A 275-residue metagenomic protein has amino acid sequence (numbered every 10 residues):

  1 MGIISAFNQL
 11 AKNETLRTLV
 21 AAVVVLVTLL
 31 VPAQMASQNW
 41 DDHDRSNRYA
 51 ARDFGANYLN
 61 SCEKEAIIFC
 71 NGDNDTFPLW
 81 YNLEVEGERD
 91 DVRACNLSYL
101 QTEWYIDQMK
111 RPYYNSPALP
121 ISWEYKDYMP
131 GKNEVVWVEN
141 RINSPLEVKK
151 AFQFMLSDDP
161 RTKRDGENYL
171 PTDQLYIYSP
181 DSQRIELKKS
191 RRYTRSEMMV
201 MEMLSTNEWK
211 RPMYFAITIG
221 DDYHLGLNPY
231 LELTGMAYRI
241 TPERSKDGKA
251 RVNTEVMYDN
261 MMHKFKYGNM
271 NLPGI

Functional and structural regions predicted by a protein language model:
M1-E65, W80-I275: ER/secretory pathway lumenal C-terminal domains and tails of membrane proteins involved in glycoprotein biogenesis
F77: Short glycine-rich, flexible loops that bind phosphorylated cofactors or substrates
